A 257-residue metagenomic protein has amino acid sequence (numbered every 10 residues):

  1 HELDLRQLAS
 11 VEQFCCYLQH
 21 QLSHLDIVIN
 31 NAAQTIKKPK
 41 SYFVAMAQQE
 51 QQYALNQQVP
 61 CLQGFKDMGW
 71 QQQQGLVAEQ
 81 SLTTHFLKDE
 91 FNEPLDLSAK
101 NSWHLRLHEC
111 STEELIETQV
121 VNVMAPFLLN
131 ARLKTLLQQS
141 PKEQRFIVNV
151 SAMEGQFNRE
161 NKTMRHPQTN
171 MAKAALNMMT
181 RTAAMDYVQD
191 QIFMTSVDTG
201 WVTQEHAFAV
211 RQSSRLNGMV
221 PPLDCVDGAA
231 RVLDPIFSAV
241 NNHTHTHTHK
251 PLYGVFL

Functional and structural regions predicted by a protein language model:
H1-A9, W103, L107-H108: Rossmann-fold cofactor-recognition segment
L5-S23: Conserved Rossmann-fold cofactor-binding substructure of NAD(P)-dependent oxidoreductases
C15, N130-A131, T180, A229-V232: Short-chain dehydrogenase/reductase
Y17-N30, Y42, T248: A glycine-rich helix->loop->beta "capping" turn within Rossmann-like NAD(P)(H)-dependent oxidoreductase domains
H24-D26, F146, F193: Structural signature of beta-strand start/N-cap positions in the alpha/beta core of ABC transporter nucleotide-binding
A33-Q34, P39-Q119, M124-F127, A131-Q191 (+1 more regions): Catalytic loop of short-chain dehydrogenase/reductase
W70-G75, Q80-H85, S213-L257: C-terminal helical subdomain
